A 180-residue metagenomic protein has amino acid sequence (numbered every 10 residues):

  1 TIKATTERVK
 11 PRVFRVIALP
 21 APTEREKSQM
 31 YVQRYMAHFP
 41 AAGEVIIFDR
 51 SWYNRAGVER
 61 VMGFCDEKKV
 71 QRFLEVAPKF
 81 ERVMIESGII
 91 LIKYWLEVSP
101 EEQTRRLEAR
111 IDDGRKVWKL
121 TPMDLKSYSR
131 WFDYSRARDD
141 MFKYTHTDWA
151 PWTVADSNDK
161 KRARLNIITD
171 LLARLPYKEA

Functional and structural regions predicted by a protein language model:
T1-A180: Glycine-rich phosphate-binding loop of ATP-dependent small-molecule kinases
